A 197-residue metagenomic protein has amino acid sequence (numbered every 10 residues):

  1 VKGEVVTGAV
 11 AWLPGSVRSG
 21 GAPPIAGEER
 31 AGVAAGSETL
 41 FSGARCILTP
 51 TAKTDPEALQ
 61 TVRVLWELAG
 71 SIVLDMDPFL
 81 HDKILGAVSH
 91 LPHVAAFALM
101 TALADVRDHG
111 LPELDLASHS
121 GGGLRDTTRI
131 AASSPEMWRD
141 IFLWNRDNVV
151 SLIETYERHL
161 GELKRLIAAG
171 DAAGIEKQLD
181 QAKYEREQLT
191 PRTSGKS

Functional and structural regions predicted by a protein language model:
V1-A34: Rossmann-like NAD(P)(H) cofactor-binding subdomain of soluble oxidoreductases
K2, E29, T54-D55, V149: Alpha-helix N-cap/loop-to-helix initiation residues
A34-L40, R139-D140: Short, flexible, solvent-exposed loop/turn segments with mixed acidic/basic and small polar residues
E38-R129: Internal alpha-helical scaffold of NAD(P)-dependent oxidoreductase catalytic cores
P112-D180: Interdomain hinge/lid region at the active-site interface of Rossmann-like NAD(P)-dependent oxidoreductases
G195-S197: A conserved regulatory-domain signal marking ACT and ACT-like small-molecule sensing domains and adjacent regulatory
